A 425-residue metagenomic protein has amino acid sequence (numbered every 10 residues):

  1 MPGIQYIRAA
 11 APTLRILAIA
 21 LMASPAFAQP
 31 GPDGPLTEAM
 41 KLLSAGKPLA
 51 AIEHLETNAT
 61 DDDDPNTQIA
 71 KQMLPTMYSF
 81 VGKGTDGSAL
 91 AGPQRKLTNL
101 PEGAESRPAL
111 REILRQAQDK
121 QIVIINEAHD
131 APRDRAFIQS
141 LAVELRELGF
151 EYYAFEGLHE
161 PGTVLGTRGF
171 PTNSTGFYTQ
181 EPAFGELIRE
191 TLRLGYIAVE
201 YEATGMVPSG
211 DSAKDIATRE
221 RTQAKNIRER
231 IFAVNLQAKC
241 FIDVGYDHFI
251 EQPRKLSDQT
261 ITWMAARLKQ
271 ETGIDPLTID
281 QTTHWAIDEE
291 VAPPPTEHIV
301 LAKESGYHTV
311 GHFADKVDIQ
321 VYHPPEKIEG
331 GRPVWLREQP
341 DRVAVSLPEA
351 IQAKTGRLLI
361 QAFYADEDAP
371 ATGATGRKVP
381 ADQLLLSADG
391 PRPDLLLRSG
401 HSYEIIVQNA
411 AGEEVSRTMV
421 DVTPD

Functional and structural regions predicted by a protein language model:
M1-A11: N-terminal secretory signal peptides that target proteins for export/translocation
Y6, L21-A23, T309: Polar low-complexity intrinsically disordered regions enriched in Ser/Thr and small residues
R8-A9, A18, C240-I242: Intrinsic structural disorder/low-complexity segments
T13-P25: Bacterial N-terminal signal peptides
F27-D425: Compositional signal for N-terminal targeting/processing segments
